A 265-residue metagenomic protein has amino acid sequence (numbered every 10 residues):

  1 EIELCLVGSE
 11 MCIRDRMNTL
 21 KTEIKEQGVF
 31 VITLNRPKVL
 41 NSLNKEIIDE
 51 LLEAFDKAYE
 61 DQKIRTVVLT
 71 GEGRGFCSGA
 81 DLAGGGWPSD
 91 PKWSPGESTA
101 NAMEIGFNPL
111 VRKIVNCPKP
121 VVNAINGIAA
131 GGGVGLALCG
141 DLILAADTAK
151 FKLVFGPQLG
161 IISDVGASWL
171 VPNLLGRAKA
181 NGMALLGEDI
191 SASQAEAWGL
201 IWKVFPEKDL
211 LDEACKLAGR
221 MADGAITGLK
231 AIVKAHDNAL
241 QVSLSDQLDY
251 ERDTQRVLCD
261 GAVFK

Functional and structural regions predicted by a protein language model:
E1-D15: Single conserved hydrophobic/aromatic residue that forms the stacking wall/gate of nucleotide- or nucleobase-binding
E3, R112-T227, D253: Crotonase-fold acyl-CoA enzyme core
R14-E72: Conserved CoA-thioester-binding segment of acyl-CoA-metabolizing enzymes
R14-Q27, G187-S193, K208, D212-K265: C-terminal alpha-helix plus adjacent terminal tail
I32, R36, E50-L51, L69 (+5 more regions): Terminal peptide-recognition signature
I47-L51, G106, L210, E251: Hydrophobic alpha-helical membrane-association signature
D61, C117-P118, G261: Acidic-histidine catalytic/liganding microenvironments
G71-K113, L159, S243: Glycine- (often His-adjacent) and acidic-residue-rich active-site loop that binds/positions the CoA thioester
